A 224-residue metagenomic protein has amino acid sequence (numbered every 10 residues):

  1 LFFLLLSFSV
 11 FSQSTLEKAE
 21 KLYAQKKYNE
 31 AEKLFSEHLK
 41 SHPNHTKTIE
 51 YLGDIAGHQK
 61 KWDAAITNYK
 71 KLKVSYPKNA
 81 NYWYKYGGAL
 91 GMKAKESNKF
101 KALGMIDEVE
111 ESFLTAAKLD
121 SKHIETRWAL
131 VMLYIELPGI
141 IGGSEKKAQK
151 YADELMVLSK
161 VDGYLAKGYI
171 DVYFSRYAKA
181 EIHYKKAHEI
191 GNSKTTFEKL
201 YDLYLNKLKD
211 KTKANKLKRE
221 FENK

Functional and structural regions predicted by a protein language model:
V10-G57: N-terminal leader/linker segments that initiate helical-solenoid repeat arrays
Q13-S14, K47, N81, G88 (+3 more regions): Start-of-helix register in tetratricopeptide repeats
L22, A56, L90, S97 (+3 more regions): Residue at a conserved register position within TPR or TPR-like alpha-solenoid repeats
Q25, Q59, K93, L137 (+3 more regions): Structural motif corresponding to the intra-repeat A-B loop/turn of tetratricopeptide repeats
P43, P77, S121, L158-K160 (+1 more regions): Short coil turns that delineate tetratricopeptide repeat
K47, Y51-D54, K85, A129 (+2 more regions): Canonical tetratricopeptide repeat
